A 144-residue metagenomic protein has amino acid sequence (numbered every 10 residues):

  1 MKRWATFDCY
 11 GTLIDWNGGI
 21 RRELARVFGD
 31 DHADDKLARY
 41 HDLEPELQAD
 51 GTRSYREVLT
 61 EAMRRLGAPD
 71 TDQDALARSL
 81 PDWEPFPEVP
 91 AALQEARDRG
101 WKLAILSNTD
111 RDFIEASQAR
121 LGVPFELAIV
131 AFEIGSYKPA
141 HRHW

Functional and structural regions predicted by a protein language model:
K2-A91, R99, D110: N-terminal helical cap/lid subdomain that shapes the substrate entry/recognition surface in HAD-like hydrolases
L43, R99-G100, P124, A131: Structured helix-beta-strand junction loops
L80-P81, K102-L103, F132: A generic structural signal for short
R97, L103-I105: A structural feature recognizing the 12-helix transmembrane core of secondary solute carriers
L106, D110-W144: Substrate-recognition "cap/lid" segment bordering the active-site pocket of phosphatases
